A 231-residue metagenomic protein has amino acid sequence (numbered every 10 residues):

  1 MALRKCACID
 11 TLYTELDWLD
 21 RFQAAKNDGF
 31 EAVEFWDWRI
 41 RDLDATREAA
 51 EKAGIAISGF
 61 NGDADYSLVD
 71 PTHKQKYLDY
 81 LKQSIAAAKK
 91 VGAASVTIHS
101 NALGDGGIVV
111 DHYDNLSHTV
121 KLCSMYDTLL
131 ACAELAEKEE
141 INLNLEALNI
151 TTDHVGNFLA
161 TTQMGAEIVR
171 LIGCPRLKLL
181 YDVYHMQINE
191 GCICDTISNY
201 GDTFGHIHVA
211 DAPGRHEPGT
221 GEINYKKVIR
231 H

Functional and structural regions predicted by a protein language model:
M1-A94, T119-V120, R170, C174-K178 (+3 more regions): N-terminal pre-domain/capping segments
T11-Y13, D37-R39, D63-Y66, S100-G104 (+3 more regions): Active-site-proximal loop/turn and secondary-structure-junction residues that shape catalytic pockets, frequently
W18-L19, D44-E51, E137, H154-I172 (+2 more regions): Distinct, well-ordered alpha-helical segments
E34-A53, S100-G107, T152-D153, P213-E217: Glycine-rich, proline-tolerant flexible connector loops at the mouths of alpha/beta enzymes
E51, P71-K178: Active-site acidic/histidine proton-transfer and metal-coordination neighborhood in alpha/beta enzyme cores
L68, E217-P218: Short clusters of hydrophobic/aromatic residues that line enzyme substrate/ligand-binding pockets
P175-M186, F204-H208: Aromatic- and acid-rich polysaccharide-binding/catalytic face of secreted or lumenal carbohydrate-active enzymes
T203-E217: A short, conserved beta-to-alpha structural element at the edge of catalytic cores that scaffolds binding
